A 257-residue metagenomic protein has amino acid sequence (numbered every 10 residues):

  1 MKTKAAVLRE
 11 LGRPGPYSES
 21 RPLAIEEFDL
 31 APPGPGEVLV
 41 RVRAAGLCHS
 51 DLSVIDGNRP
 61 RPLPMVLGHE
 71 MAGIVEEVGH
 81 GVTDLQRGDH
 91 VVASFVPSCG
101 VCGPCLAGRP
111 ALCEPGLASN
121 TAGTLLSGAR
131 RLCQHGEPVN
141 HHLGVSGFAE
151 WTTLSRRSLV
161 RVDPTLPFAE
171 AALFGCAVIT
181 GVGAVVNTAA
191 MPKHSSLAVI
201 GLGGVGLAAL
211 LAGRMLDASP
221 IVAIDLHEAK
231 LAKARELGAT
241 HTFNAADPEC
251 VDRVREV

Functional and structural regions predicted by a protein language model:
M1-A72, S146, E150-L154, S158: Short N-terminal strand-loop motif that marks the start of NAD(P)H/FAD-dependent oxidoreductase cofactor-binding domains
T3, D89, H194-S195, S219: Nucleotide donor/acceptor-binding cores
D29-A45, I55-L106, A111, S119 (+1 more regions): Glycine-rich beta-strand-centered segment in the early N-terminal region that forms part of a ligand/cofactor-binding
G73-V75, T152, G181, L197 (+2 more regions): Conserved hydrophobic/aromatic pocket- or pore-lining residues that grip, position, or stack substrates in active sites
H90, E150-W151, P220, H241: Well-ordered beta-strand positions
V101-I200: NAD(P)H dinucleotide-binding glycine-rich loop of Rossmann-like/cofactor-binding domains, especially the beta1-alpha1
S196-L202, L211-V257: Adenosine-nucleotide cofactor-binding segment
G206-L207: N-terminal Rossmann-fold NAD(P) dinucleotide-binding loop
